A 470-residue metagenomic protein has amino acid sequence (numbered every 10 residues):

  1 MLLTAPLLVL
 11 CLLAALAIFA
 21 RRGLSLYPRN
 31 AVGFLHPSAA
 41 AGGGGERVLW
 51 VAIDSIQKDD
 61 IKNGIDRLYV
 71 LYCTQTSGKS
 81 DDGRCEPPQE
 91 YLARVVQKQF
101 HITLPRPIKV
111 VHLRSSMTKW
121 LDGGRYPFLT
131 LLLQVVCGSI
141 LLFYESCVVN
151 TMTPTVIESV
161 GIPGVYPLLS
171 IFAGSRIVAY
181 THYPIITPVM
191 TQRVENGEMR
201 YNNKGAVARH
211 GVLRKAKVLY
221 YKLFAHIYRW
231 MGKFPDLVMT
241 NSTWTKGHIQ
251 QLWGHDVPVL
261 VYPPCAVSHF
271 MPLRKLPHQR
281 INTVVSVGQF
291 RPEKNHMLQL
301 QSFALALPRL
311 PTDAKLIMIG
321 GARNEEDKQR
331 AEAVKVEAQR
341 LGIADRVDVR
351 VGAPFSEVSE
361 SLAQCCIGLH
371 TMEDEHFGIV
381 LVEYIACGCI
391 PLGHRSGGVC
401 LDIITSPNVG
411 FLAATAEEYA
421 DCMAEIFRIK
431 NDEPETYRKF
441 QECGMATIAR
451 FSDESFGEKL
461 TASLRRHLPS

Functional and structural regions predicted by a protein language model:
F34, M239, R274-K294, L300-L305 (+1 more regions): Conserved donor-binding/catalytic core segment of Leloir-type glycosyltransferases
G43-V51, N282, R291-L307, Q329-E332: A conserved mid-protein helix/loop that constitutes part of the nucleotide-sugar donor-binding site
L104, A331-S356: Nucleotide-activated donor-binding/catalytic signature segment of Leloir-type glycosyltransferases, i.e., the conserved
G197-V238, K246, Q251: Membrane-proximal helix-turn-helix segments that form the acceptor-binding/catalytic region of lipid-linked
E373: Aromatic "clamp/platform" in nucleotide-sugar-dependent glycosyltransferases that forms part of the donor/acceptor
A386, I390-H394, I404: Short hydrophobic beta-strand element within catalytic cores of glycosyltransferases and related nucleotide-activated
S406-E417, E425-D432: Conserved acidic donor-binding segment of nucleotide-sugar-dependent glycosyltransferases
N431-S470: A charged, aromatic-enriched C-terminal amphipathic alpha-helix characteristic of glycosyltransferases across folds
